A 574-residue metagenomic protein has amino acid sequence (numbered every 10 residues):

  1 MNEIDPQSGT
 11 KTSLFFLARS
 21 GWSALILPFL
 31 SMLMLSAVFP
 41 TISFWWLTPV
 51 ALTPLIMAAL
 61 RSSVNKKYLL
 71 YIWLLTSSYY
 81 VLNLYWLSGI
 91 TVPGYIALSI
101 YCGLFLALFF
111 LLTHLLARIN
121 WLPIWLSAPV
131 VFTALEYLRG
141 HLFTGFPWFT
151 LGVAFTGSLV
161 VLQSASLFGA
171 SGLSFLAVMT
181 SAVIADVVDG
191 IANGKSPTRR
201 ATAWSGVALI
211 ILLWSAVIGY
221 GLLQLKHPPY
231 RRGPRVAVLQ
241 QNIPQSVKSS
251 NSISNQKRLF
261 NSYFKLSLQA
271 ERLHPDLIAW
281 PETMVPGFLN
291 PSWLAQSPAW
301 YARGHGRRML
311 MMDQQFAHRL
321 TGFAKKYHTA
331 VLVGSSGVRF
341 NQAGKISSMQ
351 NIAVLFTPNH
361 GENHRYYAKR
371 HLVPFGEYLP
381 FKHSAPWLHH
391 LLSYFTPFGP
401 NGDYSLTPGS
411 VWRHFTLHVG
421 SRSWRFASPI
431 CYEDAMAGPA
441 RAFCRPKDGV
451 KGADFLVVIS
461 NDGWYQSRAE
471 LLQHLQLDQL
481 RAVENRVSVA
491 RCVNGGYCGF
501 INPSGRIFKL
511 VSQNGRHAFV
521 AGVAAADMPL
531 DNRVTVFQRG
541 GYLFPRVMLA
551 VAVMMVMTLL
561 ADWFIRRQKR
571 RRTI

Functional and structural regions predicted by a protein language model:
N2-L225, I459, Q466-R468, D478 (+3 more regions): Membrane-embedded alpha-helical bundles of multi-pass enzymes that act on lipidic or dolichyl-linked glycan substrates
L87-T91, L142-F168, K345-A437, R441-A442: Active-site catalytic loop in hydrolytic enzyme cores
G89, G287-F288, F340-N341, W464-S467: Short, solvent-exposed loop/turn segments at secondary-structure junctions
L151, L239, Y367, V511 (+1 more regions): Hydrophobic residues at beta-strand termini and immediately following loops that shape nucleotide-binding pockets
Y220-F375, H414-R422, S428-Y432, P446: Soluble catalytic regions of membrane-associated enzymes that act on cell-envelope and secretory-pathway components
L277-I278, V285, S292-W293, Y301-V333 (+2 more regions): CN hydrolase (nitrilase-like) catalytic-core segments centered on the catalytic cysteine and neighboring Lys/Glu
N351-L355, R413-F415, G496-I501, A524-A526: Short beta-strand scaffold segments in enzyme catalytic cores
K382-P400, G449-G452, V523-V547: Short, solvent-exposed cationic patches
